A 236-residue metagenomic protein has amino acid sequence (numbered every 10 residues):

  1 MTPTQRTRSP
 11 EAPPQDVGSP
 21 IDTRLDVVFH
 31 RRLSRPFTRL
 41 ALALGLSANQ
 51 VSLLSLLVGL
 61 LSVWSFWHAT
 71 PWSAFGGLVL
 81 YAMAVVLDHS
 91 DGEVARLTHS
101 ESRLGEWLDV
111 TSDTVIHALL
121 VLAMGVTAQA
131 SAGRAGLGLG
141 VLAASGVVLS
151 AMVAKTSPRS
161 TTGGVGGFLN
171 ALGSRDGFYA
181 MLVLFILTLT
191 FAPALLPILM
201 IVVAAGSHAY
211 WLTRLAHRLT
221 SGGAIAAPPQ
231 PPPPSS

Functional and structural regions predicted by a protein language model:
M1-L33, V148-S236: C-terminal membrane-associated helical module and adjoining short loops/tails
S34-L44: Cytosolic juxtamembrane amphipathic/interface segments immediately preceding and feeding into a transmembrane helix
A48-L104, L196-V203: Membrane-embedded alpha-helical segments that form the functional core of polytopic membrane enzymes, especially those
A48-L53, D109-I116, F168-A180: Select subsegments of transmembrane alpha-helices in polytopic membrane proteins, especially boundary-proximal
L54-L61, G76-M83, V115, L122 (+3 more regions): Lipid-exposed faces of alpha-helical membrane segments in multi-pass integral membrane proteins
L61-V79, L119-V141, I186-M200: Helix-coil boundary and interhelical linker segments in multi-pass alpha-helical membrane proteins
D91, G105, D109-L120: Alpha-helical transmembrane segments that form the membrane-embedded catalytic/substrate-binding core of multi-pass
R96-L104, A128-S131, S160-G163: Juxtamembrane helix-boundary/capping and inter-helix hinge elements in multi-pass membrane proteins
